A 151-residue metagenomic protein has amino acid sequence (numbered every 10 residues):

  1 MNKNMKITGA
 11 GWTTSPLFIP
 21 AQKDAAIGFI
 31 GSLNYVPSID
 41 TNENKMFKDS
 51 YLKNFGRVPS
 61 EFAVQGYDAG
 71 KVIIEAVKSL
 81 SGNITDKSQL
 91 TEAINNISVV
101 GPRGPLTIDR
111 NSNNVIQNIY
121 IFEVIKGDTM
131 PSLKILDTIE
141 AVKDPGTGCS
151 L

Functional and structural regions predicted by a protein language model:
M1-L151: Extracytosolic ligand-binding ectodomains
